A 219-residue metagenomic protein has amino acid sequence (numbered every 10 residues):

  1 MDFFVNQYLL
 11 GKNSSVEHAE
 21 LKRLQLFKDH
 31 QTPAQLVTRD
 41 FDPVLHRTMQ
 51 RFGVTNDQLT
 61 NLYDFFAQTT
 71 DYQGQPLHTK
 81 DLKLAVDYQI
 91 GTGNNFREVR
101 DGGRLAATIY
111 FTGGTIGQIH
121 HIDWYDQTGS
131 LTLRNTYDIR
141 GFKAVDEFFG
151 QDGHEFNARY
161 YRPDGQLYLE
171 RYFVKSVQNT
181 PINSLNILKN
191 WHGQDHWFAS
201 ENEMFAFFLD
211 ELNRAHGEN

Functional and structural regions predicted by a protein language model:
M1-G74, R162-N219: Long terminal segments
T60-G103: A broadly used, surface-exposed interaction patch
D87-F198: Repetitive, compositionally biased segments used for assembly/scaffolding
